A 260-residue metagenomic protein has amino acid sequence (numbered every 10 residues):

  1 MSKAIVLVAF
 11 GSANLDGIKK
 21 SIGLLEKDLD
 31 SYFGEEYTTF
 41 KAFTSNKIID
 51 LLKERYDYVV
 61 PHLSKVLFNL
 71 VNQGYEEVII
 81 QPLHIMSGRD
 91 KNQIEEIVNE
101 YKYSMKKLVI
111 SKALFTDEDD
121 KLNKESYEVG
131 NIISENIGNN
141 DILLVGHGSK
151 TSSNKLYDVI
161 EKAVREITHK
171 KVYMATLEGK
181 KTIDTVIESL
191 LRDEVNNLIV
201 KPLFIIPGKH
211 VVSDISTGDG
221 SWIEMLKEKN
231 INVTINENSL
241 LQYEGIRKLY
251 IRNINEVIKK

Functional and structural regions predicted by a protein language model:
M1-K260: Extended amphipathic ligand-handling, pore-lining, and cofactor/metal-binding catalytic surfaces
